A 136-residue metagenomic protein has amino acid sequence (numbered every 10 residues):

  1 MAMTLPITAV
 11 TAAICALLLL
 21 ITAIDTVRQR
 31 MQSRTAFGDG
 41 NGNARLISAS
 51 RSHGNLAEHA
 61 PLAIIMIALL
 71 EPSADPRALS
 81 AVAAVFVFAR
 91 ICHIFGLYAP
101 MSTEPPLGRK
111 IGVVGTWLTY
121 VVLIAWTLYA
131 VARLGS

Functional and structural regions predicted by a protein language model:
L5-I21, R77-V82: Alpha-helical transmembrane segments
T11, S50-H53, V82-V85, G108 (+1 more regions): Physicochemical signature of membrane-embedded alpha-helices that form the seven-helix bundle of GPCRs, emphasizing
I14-Q32, V87-L97: Transmembrane alpha-helical segments that form the membrane-embedded catalytic/substrate-channel core of multi-pass
I24-S50: Cytosolic, membrane-interface loops and tails of multi-pass inner-membrane proteins
G54-I67, Y120-V121: Core segments of transmembrane alpha-helices that mediate helix-helix packing or line hydrophobic substrate/ligand
I67-A89: Short alpha-helical packing/oligomerization segments
I94-V121: Interfacial loop-to-transmembrane junctions
I124-S136: Juxtamembrane boundary at the C-terminal end of a transmembrane helix
